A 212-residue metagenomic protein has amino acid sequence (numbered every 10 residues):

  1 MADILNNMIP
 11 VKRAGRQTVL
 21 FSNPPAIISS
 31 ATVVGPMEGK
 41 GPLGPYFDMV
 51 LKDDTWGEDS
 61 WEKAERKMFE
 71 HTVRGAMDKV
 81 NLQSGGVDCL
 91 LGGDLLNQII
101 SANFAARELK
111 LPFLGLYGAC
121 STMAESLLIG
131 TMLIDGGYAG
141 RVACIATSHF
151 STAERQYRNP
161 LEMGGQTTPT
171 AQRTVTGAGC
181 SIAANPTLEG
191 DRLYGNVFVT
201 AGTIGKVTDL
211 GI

Functional and structural regions predicted by a protein language model:
A2-E62, P160-I212: Condensing-enzyme catalytic core mediating Claisen C-C bond formation in acyl metabolism
R16-L20, L82-Q83, A105-E108, T122 (+3 more regions): Solvent-exposed alpha-helices and their adjacent loops that cap or buttress functional pockets in soluble metabolic
I27, W61-C120: Conserved beta-ketoacyl condensing-enzyme motif
I28, G92-G93, V142-S148: Short beta-strand segments
P42-Y46, A102-P112, I134-G136, Y157-Q166: A glycine- and small-aliphatic-rich helix-loop capping segment at beta-alpha/alpha-beta transitions that lines
D78-Q83, M132-R141, A184-L193: Secondary-structure boundary elements
I99-I100, F150-R155, K206-L210: Short, well-ordered, mixed-charge alpha-helical segments that flank or form enzyme active sites
Y117-C144, A183: Active-site-proximal alpha-helical scaffold in enzymes
